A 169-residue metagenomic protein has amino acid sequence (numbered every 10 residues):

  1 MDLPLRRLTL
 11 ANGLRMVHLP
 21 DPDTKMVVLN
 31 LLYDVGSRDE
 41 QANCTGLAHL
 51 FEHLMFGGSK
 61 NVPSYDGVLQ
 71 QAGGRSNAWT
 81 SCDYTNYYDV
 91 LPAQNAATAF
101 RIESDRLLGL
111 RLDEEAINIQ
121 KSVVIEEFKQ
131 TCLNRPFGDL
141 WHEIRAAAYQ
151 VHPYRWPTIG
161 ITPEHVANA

Functional and structural regions predicted by a protein language model:
M1-K25: N- or domain-start disorder-to-order transition segments that initiate the globular core
M1-R7, R145-A169: Histidine-acidic residue clusters that define the catalytic metal-binding segment of zinc metallopeptidase domains
D23, V28-A93, A97, N134 (+1 more regions): M16/MPP (pitrilysin/insulinase) zinc-metallopeptidase core fold and M16-derived inactive scaffolds
A48, D66, F100, I117-K121 (+2 more regions): Hydrophobic face of alpha-helices
G57-S59, V90-V123: M16/insulysin-pitrilysin zinc metalloprotease superfamily fold
C82-N86, Q120-E126, P153: Short, structured secondary-structure elements that scaffold catalytic or ligand/cofactor-binding regions
I125-E143: Short acidic/His-enriched helical or mixed secondary-structure segments at domain edges of catalytic enzymes and some
